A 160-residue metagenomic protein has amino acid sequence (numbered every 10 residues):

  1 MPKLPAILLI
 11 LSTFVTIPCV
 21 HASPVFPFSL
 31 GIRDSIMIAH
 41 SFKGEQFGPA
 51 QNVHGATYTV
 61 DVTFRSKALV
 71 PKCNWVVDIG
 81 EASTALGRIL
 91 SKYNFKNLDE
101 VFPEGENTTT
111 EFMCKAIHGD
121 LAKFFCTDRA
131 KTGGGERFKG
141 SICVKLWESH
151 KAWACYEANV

Functional and structural regions predicted by a protein language model:
M1-L8: Classical eukaryotic N-terminal signal peptides for Sec-dependent ER targeting/secretion, especially the positively
L8-V160: Charge-rich, low-complexity N-terminal segments
